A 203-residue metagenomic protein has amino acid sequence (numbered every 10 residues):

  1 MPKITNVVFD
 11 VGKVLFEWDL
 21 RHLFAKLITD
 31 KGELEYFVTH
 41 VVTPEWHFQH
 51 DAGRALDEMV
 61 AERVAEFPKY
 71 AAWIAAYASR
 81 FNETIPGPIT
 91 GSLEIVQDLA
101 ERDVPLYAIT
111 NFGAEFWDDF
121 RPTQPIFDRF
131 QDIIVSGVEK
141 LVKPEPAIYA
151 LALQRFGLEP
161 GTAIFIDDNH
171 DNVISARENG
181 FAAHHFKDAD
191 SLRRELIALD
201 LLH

Functional and structural regions predicted by a protein language model:
M1-F9, G113-A114, D118-H203: Asp-based, Mg2+/Mn2+-dependent phosphohydrolase catalytic module
P2-E94, E101-R102, G113-F116: N-terminal helical cap/lid subdomain that shapes the substrate entry/recognition surface in HAD-like hydrolases
D10-K13, G53, L99, A108 (+2 more regions): Generic structural signal for small/hydrophobic residues in well-ordered secondary structure, especially within
A25-K26, T39, E58-E66, A72-A75 (+10 more regions): Replace "anionic and nucleotidyl ligands
P88, I109, L141: Residue-level marker of regulatory loop/turn positions in helix-turn-helix DNA-binding domains and in histidine
P105-Y107, A182: Proline-centered loop/turn at the N-terminus of a beta-strand
